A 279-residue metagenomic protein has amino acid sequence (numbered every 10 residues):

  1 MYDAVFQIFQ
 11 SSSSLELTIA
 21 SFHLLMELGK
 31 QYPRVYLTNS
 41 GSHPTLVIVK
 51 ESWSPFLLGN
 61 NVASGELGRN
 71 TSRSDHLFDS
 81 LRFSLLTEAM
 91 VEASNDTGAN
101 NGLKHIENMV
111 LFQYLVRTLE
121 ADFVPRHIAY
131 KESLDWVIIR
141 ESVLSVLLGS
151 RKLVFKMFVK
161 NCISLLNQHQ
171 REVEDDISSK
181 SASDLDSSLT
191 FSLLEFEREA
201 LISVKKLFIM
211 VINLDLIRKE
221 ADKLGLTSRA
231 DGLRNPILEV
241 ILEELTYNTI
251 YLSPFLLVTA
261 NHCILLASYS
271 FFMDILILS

Functional and structural regions predicted by a protein language model:
M1-S279: Extended, charge-rich alpha-helical scaffold/interaction domains
